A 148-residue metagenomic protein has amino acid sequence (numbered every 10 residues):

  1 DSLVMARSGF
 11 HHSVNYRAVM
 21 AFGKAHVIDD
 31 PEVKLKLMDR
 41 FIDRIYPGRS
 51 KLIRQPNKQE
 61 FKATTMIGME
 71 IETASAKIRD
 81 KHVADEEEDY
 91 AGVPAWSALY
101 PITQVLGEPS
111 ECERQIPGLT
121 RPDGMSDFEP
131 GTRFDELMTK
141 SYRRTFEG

Functional and structural regions predicted by a protein language model:
D1-R40: Short, structured beta-strand-loop surface elements
D29, V33-G148: C-terminal edge-of-domain segments
